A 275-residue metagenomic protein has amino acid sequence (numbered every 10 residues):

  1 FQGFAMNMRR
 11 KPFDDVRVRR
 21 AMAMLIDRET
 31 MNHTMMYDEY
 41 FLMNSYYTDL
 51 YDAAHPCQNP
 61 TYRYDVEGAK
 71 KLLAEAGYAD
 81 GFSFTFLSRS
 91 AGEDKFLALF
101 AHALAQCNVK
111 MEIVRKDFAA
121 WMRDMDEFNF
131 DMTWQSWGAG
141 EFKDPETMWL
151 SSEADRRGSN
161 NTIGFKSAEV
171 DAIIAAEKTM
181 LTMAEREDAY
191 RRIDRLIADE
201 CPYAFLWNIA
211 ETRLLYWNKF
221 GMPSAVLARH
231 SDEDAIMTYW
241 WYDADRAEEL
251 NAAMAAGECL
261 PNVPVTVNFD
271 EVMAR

Functional and structural regions predicted by a protein language model:
F1, K11-P12, R28-M31, Y40-L42 (+6 more regions): Solvent-exposed loop/turn segments at secondary-structure junctions within structured extracellular/periplasmic domains
Q2, H33-M35, E75-G92, T133-W137 (+1 more regions): Bilobed periplasmic-binding protein-like "clamshell/Venus-flytrap" ligand-binding domains
F4, V16, R20, M24 (+9 more regions): Solvent-exposed, polar/charged alpha-helical surfaces in well-ordered, non-transmembrane soluble domains, broadly
A5-D15, D49-E67, Y78, D124-F128 (+2 more regions): Short, solvent-exposed loop/beta-turn-alpha elements that line the ligand-binding surface or hinge of extracytoplasmic
F13, M24, Y40-A74, S90-K95: Structural transition elements
D15-R19, R28-E29, D80-S83, C107-K110 (+2 more regions): Loop/turn elements at helix/coil->beta-strand transitions in domains of secreted/extracellular proteins
H33-Y37, S45-Y46, F96-L99, K143-T147 (+2 more regions): Short, solvent-exposed loop/turn and secondary-structure capping segments
F86, H102-D155, A189: Periplasmic binding protein-like
